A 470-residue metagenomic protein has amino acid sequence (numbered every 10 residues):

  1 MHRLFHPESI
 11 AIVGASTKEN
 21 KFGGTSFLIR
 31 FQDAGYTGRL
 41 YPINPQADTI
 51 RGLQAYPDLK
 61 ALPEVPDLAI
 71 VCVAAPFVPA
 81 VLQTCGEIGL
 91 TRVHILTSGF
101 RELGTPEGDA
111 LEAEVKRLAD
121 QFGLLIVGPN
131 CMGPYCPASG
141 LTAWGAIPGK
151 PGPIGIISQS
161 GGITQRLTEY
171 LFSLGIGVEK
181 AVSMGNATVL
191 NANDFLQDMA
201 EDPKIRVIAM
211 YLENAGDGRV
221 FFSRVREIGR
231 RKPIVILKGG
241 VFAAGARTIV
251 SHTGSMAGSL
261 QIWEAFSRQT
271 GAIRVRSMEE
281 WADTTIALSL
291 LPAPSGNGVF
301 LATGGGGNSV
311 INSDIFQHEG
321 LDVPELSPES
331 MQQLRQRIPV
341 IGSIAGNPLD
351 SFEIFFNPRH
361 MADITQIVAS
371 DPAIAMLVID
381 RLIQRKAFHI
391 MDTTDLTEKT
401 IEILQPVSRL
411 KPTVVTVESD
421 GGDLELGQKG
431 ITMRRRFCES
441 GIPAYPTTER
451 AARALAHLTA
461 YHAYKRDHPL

Functional and structural regions predicted by a protein language model:
M1-L470: Catalytic-core regions of core metabolic enzymes, especially those transforming organic acids/acyl-group intermediates
